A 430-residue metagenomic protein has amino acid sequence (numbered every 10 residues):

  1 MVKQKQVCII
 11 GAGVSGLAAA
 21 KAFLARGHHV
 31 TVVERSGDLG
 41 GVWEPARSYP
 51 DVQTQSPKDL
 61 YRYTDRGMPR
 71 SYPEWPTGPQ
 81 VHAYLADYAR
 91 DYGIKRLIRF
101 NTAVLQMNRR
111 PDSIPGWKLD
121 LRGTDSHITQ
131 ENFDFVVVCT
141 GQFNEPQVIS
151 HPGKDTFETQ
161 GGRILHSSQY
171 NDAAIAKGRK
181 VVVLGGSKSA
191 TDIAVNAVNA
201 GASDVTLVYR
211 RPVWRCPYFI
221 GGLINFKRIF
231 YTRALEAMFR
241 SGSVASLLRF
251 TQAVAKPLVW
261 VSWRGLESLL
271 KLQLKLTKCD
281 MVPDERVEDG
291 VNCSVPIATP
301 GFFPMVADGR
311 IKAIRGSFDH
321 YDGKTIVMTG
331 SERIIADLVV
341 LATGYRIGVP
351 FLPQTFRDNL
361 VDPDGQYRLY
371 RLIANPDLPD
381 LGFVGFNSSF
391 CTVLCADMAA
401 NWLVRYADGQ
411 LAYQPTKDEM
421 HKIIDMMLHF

Functional and structural regions predicted by a protein language model:
V2-D51, Q55, G67-G221, K256-M420: Flavin (primarily FAD) cofactor-binding/catalytic cores of flavoenzymes
R47-R70, F226-M238: N-terminal glycine-rich dinucleotide-binding loop that anchors FAD/FMN and/or NAD(P) in oxidoreductases
Y231-W260: Alpha/beta-hydrolase-fold enzymes
D418-F430: Mid-to-C-terminal Rossmann-like scaffold of FAD/NAD(P)H-dependent oxidoreductases
